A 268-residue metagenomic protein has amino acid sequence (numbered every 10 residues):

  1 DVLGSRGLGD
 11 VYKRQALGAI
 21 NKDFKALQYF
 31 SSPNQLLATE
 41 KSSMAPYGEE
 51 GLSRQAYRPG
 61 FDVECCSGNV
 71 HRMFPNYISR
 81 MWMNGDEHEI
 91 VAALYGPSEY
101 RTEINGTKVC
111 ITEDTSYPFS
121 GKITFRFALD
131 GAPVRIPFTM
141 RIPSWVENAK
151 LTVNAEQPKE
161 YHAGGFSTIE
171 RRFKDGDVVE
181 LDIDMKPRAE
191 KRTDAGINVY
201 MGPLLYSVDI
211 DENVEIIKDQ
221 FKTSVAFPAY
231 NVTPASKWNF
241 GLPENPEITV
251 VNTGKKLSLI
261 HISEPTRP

Functional and structural regions predicted by a protein language model:
D1-Y12, I260-P268: Single conserved hydrophobic/aromatic residue that forms the stacking wall/gate of nucleotide- or nucleobase-binding
S5, D10-I142: Aromatic (Trp/Tyr) and acidic
Q28-F30, A92, I183-T253: Glycine/proline-rich low-complexity spacer/linker segments in large multi-domain proteins
C65, F74, E247-L259, S263 (+1 more regions): Accessory carbohydrate-recognition regions in carbohydrate-active enzymes
I136-T139, I169-D184, R188-E190: C-terminal beta-strand-rich structural cap/linker in extracellular carbohydrate-active enzymes
V146-R171, A189-D194: Solvent-exposed beta-strand/loop surfaces of large extracellular or lumenal domains
